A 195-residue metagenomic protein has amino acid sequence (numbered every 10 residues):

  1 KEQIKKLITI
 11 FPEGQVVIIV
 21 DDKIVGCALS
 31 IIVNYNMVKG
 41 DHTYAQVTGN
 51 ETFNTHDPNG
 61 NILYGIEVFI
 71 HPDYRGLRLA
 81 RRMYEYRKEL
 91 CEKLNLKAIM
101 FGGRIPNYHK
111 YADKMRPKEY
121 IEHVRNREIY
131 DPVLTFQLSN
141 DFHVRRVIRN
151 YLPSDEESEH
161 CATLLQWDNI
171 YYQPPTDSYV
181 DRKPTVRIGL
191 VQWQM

Functional and structural regions predicted by a protein language model:
K1, R82-L90, R146-T176: C-terminal/domain-terminus segments
K6-F11: Short loop/turn motifs at secondary-structure junctions and domain boundaries
G14-A28, T43-Y44: Conserved beta-hairpin
K23-C27, L63, V186: Glycine-rich phosphate/pyrophosphate-binding loop shared by adenosine-nucleotide-utilizing enzymes
A28-E67, R82-E85, R104-P132, L138 (+2 more regions): Conserved acyl-donor/pantetheine-binding loop and adjacent beta-alpha core of acyl/acetyltransferases and related
I70, G76-E92, A98-F101: Conserved acetyl-CoA-binding loop-helix of GNAT-fold acetyltransferases
T176-M195: Hydrophobic structural segments
